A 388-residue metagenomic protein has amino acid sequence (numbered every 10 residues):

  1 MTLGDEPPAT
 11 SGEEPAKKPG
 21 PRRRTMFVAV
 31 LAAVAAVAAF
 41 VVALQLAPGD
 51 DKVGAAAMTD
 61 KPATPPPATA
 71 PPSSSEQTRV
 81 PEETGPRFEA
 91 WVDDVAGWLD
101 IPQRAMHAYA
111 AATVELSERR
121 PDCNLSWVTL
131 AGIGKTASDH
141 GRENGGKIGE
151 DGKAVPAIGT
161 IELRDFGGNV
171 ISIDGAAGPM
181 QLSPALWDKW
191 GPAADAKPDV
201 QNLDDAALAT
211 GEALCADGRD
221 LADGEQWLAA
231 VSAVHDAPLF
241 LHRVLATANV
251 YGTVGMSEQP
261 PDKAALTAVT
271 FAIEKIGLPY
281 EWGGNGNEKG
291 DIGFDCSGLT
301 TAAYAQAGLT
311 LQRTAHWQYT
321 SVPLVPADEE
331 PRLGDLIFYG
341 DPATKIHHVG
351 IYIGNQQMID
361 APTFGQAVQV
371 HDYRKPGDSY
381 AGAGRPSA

Functional and structural regions predicted by a protein language model:
T2-K17, A29, L324-A327, H347 (+1 more regions): Aromatic- and glycine-rich peptidoglycan recognition patches
K18-V53, R332: Hydrophobic single-pass membrane-targeting/anchoring helices
F40-S117: N-terminal export signals and maturation junctions of secreted/periplasmic proteins
L99-G255: Catalytic glycan-binding domains that act on GlcNAc-containing polysaccharides
H242-T270, E274: Extracytoplasmic and endomembrane cell-envelope/extracellular-matrix remodeling and assembly machinery
A264-N285, D291: Extracytoplasmic/periplasm-facing segments of secreted or lipoprotein envelope proteins
Y280-L333: Catalytic cysteine-centered active-site loop
F338-Y339, D360: A generic structural signal for residues embedded in beta-strands
